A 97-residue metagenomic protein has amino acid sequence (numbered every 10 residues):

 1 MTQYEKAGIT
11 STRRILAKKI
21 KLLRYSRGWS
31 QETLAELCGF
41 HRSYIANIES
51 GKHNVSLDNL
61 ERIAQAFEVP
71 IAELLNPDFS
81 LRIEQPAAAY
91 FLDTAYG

Functional and structural regions predicted by a protein language model:
M1-T10, L75-G97: Short, charged recognition helix plus adjacent turn of helix-turn-helix-like nucleic-acid-binding domains
T2-S26: A short, Lys/Arg-rich alpha-helix, primarily the initiator
K18-L37, R62, A89, A95-G97: Short basic helix-loop element that most often maps to the first helix and adjoining turn of HTH DNA-binding modules
I20, L34-A35, I45-I48, L74: Conserved hydrophobic/aromatic packing and binding residues within compact polymer-binding modules
G39-V55, F79: Recognition helix of helix-turn-helix/homeodomain-like DNA-binding domains that insert into the DNA major groove
D58-E73: DNA major-groove recognition helix of helix-turn-helix/homeodomain DNA-binding modules
